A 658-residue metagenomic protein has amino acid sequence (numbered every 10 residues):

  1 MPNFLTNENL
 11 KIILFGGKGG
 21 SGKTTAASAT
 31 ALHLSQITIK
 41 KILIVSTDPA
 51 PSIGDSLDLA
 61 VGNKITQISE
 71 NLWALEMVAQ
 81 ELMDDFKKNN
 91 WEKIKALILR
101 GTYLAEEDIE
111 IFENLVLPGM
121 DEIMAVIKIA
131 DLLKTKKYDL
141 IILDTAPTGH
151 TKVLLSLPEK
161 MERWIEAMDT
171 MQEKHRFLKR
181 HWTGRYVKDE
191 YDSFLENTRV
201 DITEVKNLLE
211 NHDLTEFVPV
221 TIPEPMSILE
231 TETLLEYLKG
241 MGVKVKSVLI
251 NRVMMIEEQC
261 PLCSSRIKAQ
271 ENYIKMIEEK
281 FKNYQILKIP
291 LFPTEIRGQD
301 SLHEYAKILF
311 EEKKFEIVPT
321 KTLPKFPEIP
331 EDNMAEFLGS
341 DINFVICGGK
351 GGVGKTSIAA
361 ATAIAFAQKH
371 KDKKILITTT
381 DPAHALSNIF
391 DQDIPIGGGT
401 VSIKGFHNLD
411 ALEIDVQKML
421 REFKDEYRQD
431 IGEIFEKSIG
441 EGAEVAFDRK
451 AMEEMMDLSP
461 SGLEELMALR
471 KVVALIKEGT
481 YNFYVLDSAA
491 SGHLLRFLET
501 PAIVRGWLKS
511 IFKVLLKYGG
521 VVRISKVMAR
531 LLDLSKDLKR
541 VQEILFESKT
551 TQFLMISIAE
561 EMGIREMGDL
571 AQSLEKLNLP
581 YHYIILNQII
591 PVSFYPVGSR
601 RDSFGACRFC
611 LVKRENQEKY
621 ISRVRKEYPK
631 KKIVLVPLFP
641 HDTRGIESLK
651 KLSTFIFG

Functional and structural regions predicted by a protein language model:
M1-E8, A60, I202-S340, D393 (+2 more regions): C-terminal lobe/tail of nucleotide-utilizing enzymes
M1-S21, T25-T203, M334, I342 (+3 more regions): Nucleotide-state-sensitive switch-loop elements of NTP-binding domains
F15, L143, P219, I250 (+5 more regions): Redox-cofactor binding/interface segments in oxidoreductases and associated redox assembly factors
K18, G349-K350: P-loop (Walker A) phosphate-binding loop of NTP-binding proteins
G22, P51-I53, G149-T151, P225-I228 (+9 more regions): Flexible loop/turn segments at secondary-structure boundaries
S46-T47, A105-D108, G119, E257-C263 (+6 more regions): Functionally engaged cysteine thiol sites
E76-V78, P147, T221, R252 (+8 more regions): Flexible glycine-/small-residue-rich
